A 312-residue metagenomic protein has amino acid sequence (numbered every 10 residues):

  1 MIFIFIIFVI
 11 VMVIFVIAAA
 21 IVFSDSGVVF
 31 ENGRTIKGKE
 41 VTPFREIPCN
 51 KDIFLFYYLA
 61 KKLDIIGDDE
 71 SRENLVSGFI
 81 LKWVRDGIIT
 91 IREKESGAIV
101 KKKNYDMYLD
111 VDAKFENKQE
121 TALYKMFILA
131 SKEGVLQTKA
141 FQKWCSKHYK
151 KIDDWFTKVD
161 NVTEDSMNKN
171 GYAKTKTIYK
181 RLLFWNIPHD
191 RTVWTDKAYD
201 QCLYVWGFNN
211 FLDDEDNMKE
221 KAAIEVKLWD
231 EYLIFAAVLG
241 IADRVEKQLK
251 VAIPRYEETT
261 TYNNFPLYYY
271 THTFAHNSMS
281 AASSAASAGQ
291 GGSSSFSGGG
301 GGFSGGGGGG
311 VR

Functional and structural regions predicted by a protein language model:
M1-R312: Acidic, Ser/Thr/Pro-rich intrinsically disordered cytosolic tails and loops of eukaryotic transmembrane proteins
